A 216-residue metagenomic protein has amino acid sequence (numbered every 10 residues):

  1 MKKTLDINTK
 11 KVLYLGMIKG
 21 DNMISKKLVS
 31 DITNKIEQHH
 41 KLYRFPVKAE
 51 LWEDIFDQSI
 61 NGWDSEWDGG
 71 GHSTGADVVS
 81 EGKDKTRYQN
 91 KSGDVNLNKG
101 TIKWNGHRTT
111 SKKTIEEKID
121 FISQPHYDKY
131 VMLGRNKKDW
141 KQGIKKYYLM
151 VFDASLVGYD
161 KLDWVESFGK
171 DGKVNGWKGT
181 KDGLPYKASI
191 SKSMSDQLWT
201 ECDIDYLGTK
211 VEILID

Functional and structural regions predicted by a protein language model:
K2-G75, V79-E81, T86-D216: Nucleic-acid endonuclease domains
